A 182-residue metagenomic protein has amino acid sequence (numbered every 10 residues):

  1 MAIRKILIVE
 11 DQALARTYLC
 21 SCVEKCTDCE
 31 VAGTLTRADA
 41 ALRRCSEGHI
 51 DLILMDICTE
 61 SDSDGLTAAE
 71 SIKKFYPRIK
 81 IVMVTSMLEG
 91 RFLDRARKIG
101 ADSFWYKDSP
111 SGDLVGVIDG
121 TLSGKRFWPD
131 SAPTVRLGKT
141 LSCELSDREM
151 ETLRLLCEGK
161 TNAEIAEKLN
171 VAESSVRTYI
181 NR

Functional and structural regions predicted by a protein language model:
E10: Conserved acidic carboxylate
T34-L52: Acidic, metal-coordinating helix/loop segments flanking the phosphotransfer/catalytic sites of two-component signaling
R37, S61-T67: Acidic catalytic/metal-coordinating carboxylates
D56-C58, T85: Active-site residues of response regulator receiver
L66-R78: Short amphipathic alpha-helix used as the core "switch/output" element in two-component signaling
R78-L88: A short, hydrophobic beta-strand element within the central beta-sheet of small alpha/beta folds
F92-R97, A101-D147, E151: Short, flexible helix-to-coil linker/hinge segments that flank and couple to helix-turn-helix
T161-R182: Recognition helix of helix-turn-helix DNA-binding domains
